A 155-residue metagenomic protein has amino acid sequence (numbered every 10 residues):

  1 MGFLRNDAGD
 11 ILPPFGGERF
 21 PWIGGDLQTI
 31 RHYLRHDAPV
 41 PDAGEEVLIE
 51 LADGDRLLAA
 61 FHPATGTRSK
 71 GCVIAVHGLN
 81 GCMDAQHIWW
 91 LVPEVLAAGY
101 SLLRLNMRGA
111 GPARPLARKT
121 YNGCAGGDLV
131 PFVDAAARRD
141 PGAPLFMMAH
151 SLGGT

Functional and structural regions predicted by a protein language model:
M1-H36: N-terminal presequences and immediately downstream first alpha-helices
W22-G66: N-terminal cap/lid segment of alpha/beta-hydrolase-fold proteins
D53, D84, N122-G126: Phosphate/oxyanion-binding active-site loops and adjacent basic polyanion-contact surfaces
K70-G78: Short beta-strand element of the alpha/beta-hydrolase
G71-C72, P144-F146: Structural motif
G81-D84, V92-L116: Conserved alpha/beta-hydrolase
E94, R108-P144: Catalytic nucleophile-loop/oxyanion-hole region of alpha/beta-hydrolase and closely related hydrolase-like folds
A149-G153: Gly/Ala-rich beta-loop-alpha elbow adjacent to hydrolase catalytic centers
